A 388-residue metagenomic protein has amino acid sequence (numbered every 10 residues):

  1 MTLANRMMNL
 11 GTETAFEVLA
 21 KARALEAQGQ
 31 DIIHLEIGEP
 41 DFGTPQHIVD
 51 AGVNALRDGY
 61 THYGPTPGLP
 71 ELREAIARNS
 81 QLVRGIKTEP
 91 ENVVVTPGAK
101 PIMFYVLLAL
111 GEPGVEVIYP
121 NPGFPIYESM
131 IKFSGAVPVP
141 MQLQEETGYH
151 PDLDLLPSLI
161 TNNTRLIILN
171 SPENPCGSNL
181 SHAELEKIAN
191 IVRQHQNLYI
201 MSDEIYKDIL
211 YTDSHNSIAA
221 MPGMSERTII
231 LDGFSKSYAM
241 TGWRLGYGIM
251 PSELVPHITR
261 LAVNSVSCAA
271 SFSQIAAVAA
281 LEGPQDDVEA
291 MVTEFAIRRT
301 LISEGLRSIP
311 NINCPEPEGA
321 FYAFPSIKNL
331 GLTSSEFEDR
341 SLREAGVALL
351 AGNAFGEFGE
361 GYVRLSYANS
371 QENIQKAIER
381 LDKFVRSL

Functional and structural regions predicted by a protein language model:
L3, G11-E13, V18, L25-I32 (+3 more regions): PLP-dependent class I/II
R23, A77, Q81, L107-L108: Generic structural signal for well-ordered alpha-helical scaffold segments
E36-E39, N54-R73: A glycine-/small-polar-enriched, mobile loop at the entrance of the PLP active site in fold-type I
Y63-T96: Conserved N-terminal alpha-helix of the aminotransferase class I/II PLP-enzyme fold
